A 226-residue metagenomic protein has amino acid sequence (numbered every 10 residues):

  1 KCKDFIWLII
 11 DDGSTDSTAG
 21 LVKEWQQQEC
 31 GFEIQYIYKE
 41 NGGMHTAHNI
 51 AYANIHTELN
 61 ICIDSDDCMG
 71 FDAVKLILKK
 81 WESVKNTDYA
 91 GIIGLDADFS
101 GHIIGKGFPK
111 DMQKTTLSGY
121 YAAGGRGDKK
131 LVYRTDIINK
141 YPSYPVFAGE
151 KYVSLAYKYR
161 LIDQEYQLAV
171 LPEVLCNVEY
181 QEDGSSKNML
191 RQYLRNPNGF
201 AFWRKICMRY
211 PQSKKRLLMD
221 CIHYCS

Functional and structural regions predicted by a protein language model:
K1-I9, S17, G31-Q35: Short loop->beta transition adjacent to catalytic acidic/histidine clusters or analogous donor-positioning motifs
D11-L21, G42: A conserved acidic beta->alpha catalytic loop
K39-I55: Glycine-rich, basic loop-to-helix element that forms the pyrophosphate-binding segment of sugar-nucleotide handling
N60: Short aromatic/hydrophobic "clamp" motif used to bind/position activated sugar donors
D64-C68: The conserved acidic donor/metal-binding loop of glycosyltransferases
D72-K106: Conserved donor NDP-sugar-binding/catalytic core segment of glycosyltransferases
D98, H102-K187: Conserved nucleotide-sugar donor-binding catalytic segment
C176-Q181, N188-S213: Catalytic core of nucleotide-sugar-dependent glycosyltransferases
